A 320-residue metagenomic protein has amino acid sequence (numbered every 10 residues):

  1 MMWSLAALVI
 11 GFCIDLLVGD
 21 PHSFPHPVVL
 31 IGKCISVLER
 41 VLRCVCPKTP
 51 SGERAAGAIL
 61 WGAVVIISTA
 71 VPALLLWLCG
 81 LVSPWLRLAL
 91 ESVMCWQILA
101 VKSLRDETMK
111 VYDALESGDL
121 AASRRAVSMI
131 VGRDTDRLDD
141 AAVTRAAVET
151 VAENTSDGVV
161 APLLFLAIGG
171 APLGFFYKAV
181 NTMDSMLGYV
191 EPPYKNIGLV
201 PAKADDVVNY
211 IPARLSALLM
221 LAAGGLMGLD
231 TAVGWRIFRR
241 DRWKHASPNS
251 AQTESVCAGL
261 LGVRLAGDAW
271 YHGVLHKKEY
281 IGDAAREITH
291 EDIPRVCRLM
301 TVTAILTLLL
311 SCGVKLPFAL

Functional and structural regions predicted by a protein language model:
M1-F176, V180, G188-L320: Hydrophobic alpha-helical transmembrane segments
S185: Glycine-rich phosphate/dinucleotide-binding loop and adjoining beta-alpha-beta core of small-molecule
